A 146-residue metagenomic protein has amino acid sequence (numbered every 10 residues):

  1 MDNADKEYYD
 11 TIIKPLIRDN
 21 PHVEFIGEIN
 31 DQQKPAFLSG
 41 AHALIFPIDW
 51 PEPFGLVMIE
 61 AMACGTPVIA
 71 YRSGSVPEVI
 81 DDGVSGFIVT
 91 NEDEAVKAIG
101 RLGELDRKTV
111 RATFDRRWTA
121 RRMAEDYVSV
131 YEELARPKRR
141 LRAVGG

Functional and structural regions predicted by a protein language model:
M1-H22, I26, Q33, F37: Short, structured helix-loop element that forms part of the nucleotide-activated donor/catalytic region
E28, A36-A41, Y127: Short alpha-helical donor nucleotide-sugar binding micro-motif in glycosyltransferases
S39-P53: Acidic donor-binding loop of glycosyltransferase active sites
A43, G65-V68, V84-S85: Structural loop-to-beta junction motif characteristic of Rossmann-like glycosyltransferase folds
G55-M58, V76: Short glycine/serine-rich donor-binding loops of glycosyltransferases
M58, A63, P67-A70: Short hydrophobic beta-strand element within catalytic cores of glycosyltransferases and related nucleotide-activated
P77-R101: Change "using UDP/GDP/dTDP sugars" to "using nucleotide sugars
E104-R142: A charged, aromatic-enriched C-terminal amphipathic alpha-helix characteristic of glycosyltransferases across folds
